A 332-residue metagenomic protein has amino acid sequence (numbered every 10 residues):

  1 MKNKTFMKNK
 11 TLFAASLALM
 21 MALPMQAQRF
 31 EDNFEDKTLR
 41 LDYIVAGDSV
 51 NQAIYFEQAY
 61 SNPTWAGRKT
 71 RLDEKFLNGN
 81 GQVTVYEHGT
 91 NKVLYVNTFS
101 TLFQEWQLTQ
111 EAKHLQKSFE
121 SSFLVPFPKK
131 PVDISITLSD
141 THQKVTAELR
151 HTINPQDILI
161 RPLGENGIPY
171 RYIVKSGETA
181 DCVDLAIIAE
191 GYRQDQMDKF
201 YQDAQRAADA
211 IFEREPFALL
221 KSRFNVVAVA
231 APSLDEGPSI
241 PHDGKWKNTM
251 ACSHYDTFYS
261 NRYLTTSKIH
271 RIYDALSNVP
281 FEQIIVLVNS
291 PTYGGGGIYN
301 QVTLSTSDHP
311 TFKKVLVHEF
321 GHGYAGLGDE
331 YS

Functional and structural regions predicted by a protein language model:
M1-F30: Bacterial Sec-dependent N-terminal signal peptides
E35-I158: Beta-strand-enriched, solvent-exposed domains that form extended recognition/catalytic surfaces
F56-R68, L115-S118, E165-I168, T266-K268 (+1 more regions): Short linear interaction motifs
D157-A218, A228-P238, W246, T257: Fold-level signature of zinc-dependent metallopeptidase catalytic domains
G191-Q194, P232-E236, S290-G294, P310-F312 (+1 more regions): Solvent-exposed loop/turn segments at secondary-structure junctions within structured extracellular/periplasmic domains
K199, G296-V317: Short pre-active-site segment immediately N-terminal to the catalytic Zn-binding motif
R223-Y299: Active-site-proximal segments of metallohydrolase catalytic domains
K313-E330: Active-site recognition of the HExxH zinc-binding catalytic motif
